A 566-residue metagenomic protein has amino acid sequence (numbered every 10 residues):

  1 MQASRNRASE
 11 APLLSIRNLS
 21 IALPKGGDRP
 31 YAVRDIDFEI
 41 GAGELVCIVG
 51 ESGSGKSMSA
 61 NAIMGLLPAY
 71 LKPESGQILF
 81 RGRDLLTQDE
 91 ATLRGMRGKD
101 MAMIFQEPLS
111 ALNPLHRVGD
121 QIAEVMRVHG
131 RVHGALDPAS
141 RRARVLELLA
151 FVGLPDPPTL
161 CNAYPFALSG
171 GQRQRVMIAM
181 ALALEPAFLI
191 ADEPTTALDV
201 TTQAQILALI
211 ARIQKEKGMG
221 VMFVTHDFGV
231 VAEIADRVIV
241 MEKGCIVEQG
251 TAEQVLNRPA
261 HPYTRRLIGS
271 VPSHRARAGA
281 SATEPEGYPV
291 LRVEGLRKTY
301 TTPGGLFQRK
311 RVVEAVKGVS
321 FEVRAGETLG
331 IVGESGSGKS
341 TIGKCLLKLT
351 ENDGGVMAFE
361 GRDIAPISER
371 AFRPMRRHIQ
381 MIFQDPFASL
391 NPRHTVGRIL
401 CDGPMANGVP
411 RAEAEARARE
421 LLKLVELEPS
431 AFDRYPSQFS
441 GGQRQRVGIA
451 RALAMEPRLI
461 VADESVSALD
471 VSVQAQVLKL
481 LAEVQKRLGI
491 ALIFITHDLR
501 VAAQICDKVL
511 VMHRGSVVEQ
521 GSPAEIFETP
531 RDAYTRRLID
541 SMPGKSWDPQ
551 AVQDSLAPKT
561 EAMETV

Functional and structural regions predicted by a protein language model:
P73-D84, G355-D363, M375, R417: Conserved ABC transporter NBD signature motif
A139-T159, D363, E413-S430, I539-D540: Conserved ABC ATPase "signature" region
A163-L168, Q172, Y435-F439, Q443: Conserved ABC ATPase signature
E185, E456: Conserved catalytic motifs of ABC-family nucleotide-binding domains
V231-E233, A502-Q504: A short, surface-exposed alpha-helical micro-motif characterized by mixed small hydrophobic and charged/polar residues
Q249-G250, R258, Q520-G521, T529: ABC ATPase "signature
